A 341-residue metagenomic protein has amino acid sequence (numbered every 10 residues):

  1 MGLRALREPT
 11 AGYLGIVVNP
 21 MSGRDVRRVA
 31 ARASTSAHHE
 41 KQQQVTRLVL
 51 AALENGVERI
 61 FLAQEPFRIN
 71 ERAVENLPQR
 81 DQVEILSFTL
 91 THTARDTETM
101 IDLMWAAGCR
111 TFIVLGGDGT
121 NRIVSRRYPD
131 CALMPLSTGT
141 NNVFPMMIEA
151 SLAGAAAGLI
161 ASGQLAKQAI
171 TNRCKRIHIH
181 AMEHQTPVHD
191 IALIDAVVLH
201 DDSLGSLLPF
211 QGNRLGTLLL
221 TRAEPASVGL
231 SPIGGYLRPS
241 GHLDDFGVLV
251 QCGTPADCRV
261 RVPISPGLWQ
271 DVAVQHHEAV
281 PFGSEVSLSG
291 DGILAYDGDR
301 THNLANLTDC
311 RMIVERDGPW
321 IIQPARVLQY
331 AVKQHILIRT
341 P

Functional and structural regions predicted by a protein language model:
G2-T111, R126: ATP/NTP phosphate-donor binding region
E8-I16, M21, L62, E98 (+1 more regions): ATP/nucleoside-binding phosphotransfer catalytic cores, i.e., glycine-rich phosphate-binding loops
G15-V18, A63, V114-G116, P135-S137 (+1 more regions): Short beta-strand segments
R24-A31, R72-V74, L208-P209, Y296-R300 (+1 more regions): Short, glycine/acidic-enriched capping/hinge loops at junctions between secondary-structure elements
R32, P135, A155, Q334-P341: Catalytic, metal-anchored helix/loop core of enzyme active sites in primary metabolism
L115, V124-A150: Short, acidic/small-residue loops that bind anionic groups at enzyme active sites
T140-I179: Short, glycine-/small-residue-rich phosphate/pyrophosphate-handling segment
A166-V274, V280-S284: ATP/pyrophosphate-binding catalytic subdomain of soluble kinases
